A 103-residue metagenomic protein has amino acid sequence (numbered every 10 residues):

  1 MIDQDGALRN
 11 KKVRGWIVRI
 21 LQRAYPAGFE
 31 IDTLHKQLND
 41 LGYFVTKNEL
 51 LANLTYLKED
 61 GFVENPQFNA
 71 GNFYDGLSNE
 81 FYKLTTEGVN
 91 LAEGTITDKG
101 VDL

Functional and structural regions predicted by a protein language model:
M1-G28: Short alpha-helical segments that sit at the start of domains
W16, T33, E49-A52, K83: Amphipathic alpha-helical interaction segments
A27-L38: Short acidic, hydrophobic short linear motifs in intrinsically disordered regions
F44-D60, N79: Short amphipathic alpha-helical interaction segments
K58-G71: A short, conserved structural fragment
F73-D75: Short loop/turn motifs at secondary-structure junctions and domain boundaries
L77-L103: Short, amphipathic alpha-helical interaction segments positioned at domain boundaries
